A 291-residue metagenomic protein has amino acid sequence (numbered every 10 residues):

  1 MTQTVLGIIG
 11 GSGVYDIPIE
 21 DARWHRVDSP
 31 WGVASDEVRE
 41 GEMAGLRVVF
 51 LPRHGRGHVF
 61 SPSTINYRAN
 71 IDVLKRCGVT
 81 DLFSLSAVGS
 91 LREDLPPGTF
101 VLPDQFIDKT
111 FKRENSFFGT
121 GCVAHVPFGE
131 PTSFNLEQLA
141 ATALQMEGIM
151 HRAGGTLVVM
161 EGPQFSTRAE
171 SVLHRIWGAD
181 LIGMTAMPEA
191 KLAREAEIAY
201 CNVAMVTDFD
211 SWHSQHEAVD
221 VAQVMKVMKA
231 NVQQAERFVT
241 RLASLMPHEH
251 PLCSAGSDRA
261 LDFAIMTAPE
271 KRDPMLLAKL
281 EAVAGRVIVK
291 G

Functional and structural regions predicted by a protein language model:
M1-E130, G285-G291: Metabolite-binding pocket within alpha/beta catalytic cores that recognizes anionic/polar moieties
K75-G78, R175, R194: Non-catalytic positions within long, well-ordered alpha-helices that form the structural scaffold/packing of enzyme
T80-D81, D180, A199: Short acidic/polar active-site loop segments enriched in Thr and Asp
N135, L139-M150, R237-L245: Generic non-transmembrane alpha-helical segments
M146-D180, M266: Active-site/ligand-binding-proximal alpha/beta "capping" segment
M184-V221: Zn-dependent metallopeptidase/amidohydrolase metal-coordination segment
S211-R259: His/Asp/Glu-rich mid-to-C-terminal helical/loop segments that flank catalytic regions of hydrolases
R259-G291: Acidic, Ser/Thr-rich low-complexity intrinsically disordered segments
